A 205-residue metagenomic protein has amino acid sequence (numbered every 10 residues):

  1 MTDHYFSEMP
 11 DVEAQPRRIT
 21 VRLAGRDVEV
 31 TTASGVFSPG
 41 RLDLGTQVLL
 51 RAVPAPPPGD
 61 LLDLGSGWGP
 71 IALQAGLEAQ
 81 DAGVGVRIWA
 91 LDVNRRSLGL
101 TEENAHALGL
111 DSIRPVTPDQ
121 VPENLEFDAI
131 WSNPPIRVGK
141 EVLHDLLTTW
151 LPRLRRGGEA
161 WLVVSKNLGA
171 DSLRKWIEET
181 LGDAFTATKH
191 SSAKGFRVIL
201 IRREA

Functional and structural regions predicted by a protein language model:
M1-L23, G35, P39: N-terminal auxiliary segments of SAM/dcSAM-dependent transferases
G45-S132: Conserved SAM/SAH cofactor-binding pocket of Class I
A75, W150, I177: Class I S-adenosylmethionine-dependent transferase superfamily signal
D92-R95, V142, S165: Short beta->alpha hinge that forms the Motif I/post-I loop of the SAM-binding pocket
H144-R156: A short glycine-rich, Lys/Arg-flanked "PGG" loop and its adjoining helix->strand segment in the class I
G157-V164: Conserved beta-strand signature within the Rossmann-like core of class I S-adenosyl-L-methionine
S165-G182: Conserved class I S-adenosyl-L-methionine
S191-A205: Core SAM-dependent methyltransferase catalytic element
